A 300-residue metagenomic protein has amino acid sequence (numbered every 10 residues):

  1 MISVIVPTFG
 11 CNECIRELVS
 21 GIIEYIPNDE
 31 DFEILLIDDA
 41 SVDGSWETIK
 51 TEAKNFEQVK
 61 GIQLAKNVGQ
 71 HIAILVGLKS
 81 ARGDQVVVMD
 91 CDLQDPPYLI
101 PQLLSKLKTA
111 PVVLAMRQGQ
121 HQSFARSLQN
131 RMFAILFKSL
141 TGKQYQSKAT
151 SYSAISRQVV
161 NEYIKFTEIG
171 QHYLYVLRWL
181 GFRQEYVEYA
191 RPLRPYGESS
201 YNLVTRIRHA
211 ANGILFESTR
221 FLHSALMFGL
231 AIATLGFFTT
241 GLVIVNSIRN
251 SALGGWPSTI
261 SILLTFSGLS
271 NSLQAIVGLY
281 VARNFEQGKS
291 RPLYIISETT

Functional and structural regions predicted by a protein language model:
M1-Q122: Structured catalytic core of nucleotide-sugar glycosyltransferases
E13, H172-T300: Hydrophobic helical membrane-anchoring modules
K54, K79, S105-K106, K138 (+4 more regions): Solvent-exposed polar/charged
I62-S80, P97-Q171, P192-A211: Acceptor/aglycone-binding surface of glycosyltransferases and processive sugar-polymer synthases
